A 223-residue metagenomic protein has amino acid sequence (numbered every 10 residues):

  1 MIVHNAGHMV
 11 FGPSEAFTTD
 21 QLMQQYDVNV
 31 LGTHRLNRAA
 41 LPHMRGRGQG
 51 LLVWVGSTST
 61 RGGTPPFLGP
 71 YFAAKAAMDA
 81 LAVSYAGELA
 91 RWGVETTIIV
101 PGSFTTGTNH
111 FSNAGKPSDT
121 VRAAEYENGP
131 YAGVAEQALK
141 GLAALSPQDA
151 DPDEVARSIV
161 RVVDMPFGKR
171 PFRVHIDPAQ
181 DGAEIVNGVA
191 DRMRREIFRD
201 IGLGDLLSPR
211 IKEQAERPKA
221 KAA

Functional and structural regions predicted by a protein language model:
M1-V3, L52: Conserved hydrophobic beta-strands of the Rossmann-like cofactor-binding core in SDR/related NAD(P)H-dependent
N5-V10: Conserved NAD(P)H cofactor-binding loop of Rossmann-fold oxidoreductase domains
P13-S14, Q21-M23: Substrate-binding pocket helix/loop in short-chain dehydrogenase/reductase
N37-R38: A short, exposed helix-loop element centered on a Lys and neighboring polar residues
R45-S57, W92-E95: Active-site loop of short-chain dehydrogenase/reductase
V53-A77, V83, G87-A90, S103-K116: Catalytic loop of short-chain dehydrogenase/reductase
R91-R170: SDR active-site lid
